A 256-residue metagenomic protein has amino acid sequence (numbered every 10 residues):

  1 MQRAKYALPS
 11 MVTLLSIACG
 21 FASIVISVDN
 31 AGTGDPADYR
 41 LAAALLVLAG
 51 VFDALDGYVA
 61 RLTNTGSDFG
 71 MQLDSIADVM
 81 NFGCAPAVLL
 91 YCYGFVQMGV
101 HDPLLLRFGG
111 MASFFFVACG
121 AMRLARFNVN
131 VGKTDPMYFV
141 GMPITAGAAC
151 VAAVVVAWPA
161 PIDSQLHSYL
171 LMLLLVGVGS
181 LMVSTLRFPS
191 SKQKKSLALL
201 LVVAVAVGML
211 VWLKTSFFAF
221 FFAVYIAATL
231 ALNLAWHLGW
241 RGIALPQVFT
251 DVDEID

Functional and structural regions predicted by a protein language model:
M1-A54, L232, E254-D256: Topogenic membrane-insertion module of multi-pass membrane proteins
M1-I17, Y39, A60-V79, L124-A146 (+2 more regions): Interhelical loop and helix-boundary elements at the membrane-water interface of polytopic inner-membrane proteins
K5-Y6, F82-G83, L210: Hydrophobic alpha-helical transmembrane segments of integral membrane proteins, especially lipid-exposed positions
M11-L14, A43-A44, L62-L124, V155: Multi-pass membrane catalytic core of lipid/isoprenoid biosynthesis enzymes
L14-I24, V51, F82-P86, F114-L124 (+5 more regions): Hydrophobic alpha-helical transmembrane segments of multipass integral membrane proteins
A22-A44, A87-M111, V154-L170, W212-S216: Helix-coil boundary and interhelical linker segments in multi-pass alpha-helical membrane proteins
I26-G32, Y91-M98, R126-K133, P161 (+2 more regions): Juxtamembrane transmembrane-helix termini
P136-D256: C-terminal membrane-associated helical module and adjoining short loops/tails
